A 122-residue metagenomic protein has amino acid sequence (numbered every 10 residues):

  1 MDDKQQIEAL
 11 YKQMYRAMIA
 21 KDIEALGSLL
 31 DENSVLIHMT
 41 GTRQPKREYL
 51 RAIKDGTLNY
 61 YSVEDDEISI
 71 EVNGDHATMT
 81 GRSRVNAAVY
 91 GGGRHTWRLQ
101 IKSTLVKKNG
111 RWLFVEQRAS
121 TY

Functional and structural regions predicted by a protein language model:
M1-S28, V35-Y122: A beta-strand edge to alpha-helix "cap/lid" segment located at domain peripheries
